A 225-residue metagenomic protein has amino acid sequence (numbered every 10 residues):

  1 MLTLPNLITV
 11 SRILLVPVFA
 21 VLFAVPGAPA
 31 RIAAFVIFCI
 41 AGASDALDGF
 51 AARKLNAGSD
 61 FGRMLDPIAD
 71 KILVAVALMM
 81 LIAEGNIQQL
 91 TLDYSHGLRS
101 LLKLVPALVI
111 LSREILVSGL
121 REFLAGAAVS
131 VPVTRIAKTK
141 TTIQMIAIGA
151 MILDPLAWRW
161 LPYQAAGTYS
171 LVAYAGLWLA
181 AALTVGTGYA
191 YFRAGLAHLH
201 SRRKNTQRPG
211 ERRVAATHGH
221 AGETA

Functional and structural regions predicted by a protein language model:
M1, V10-L14, V21, R63-D66 (+2 more regions): Hydrophobic alpha-helical transmembrane segments of integral membrane proteins, especially lipid-exposed positions
M1-L2, D48, A52-V74, H96 (+2 more regions): Juxtamembrane helix-capping/reentrant segments at transmembrane boundaries
L2-L4, L15-V16, F35-G42, F123-A225: C-terminal membrane-associated helical module and adjoining short loops/tails
L7-I8, M80-E84, H218-G222: Multi-pass alpha-helical membrane architecture of UbiA-family and related isoprenoid/lipid prenyltransferases
S11-V18, I68-L81, I110-S118, K140-I152: Core segments of transmembrane alpha-helices that mediate helix-helix packing or line hydrophobic substrate/ligand
P17-F61, V76-G85, S95-I110, T168-A182: Membrane-embedded alpha-helical segments that form the functional core of polytopic membrane enzymes, especially those
D48-G49, V117-G119: Short helical (or helix-break) motifs at transmembrane helix termini and adjacent helical loops in multi-pass membrane
I82-L92, A157-R159: Internal, charge-rich low-complexity segments
